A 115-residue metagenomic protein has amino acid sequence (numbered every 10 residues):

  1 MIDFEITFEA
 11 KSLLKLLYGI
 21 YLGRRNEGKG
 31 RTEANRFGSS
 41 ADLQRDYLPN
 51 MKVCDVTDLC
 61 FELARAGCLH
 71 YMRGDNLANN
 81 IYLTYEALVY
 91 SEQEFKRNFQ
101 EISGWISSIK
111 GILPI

Functional and structural regions predicted by a protein language model:
M1, R24-K29, A41-R45, V89 (+1 more regions): A composition-biased, non-transmembrane "mature-region" signal
M1-G30: Short alpha-helical segments that sit at the start of domains
L13-L16, L59, W105-S108: Charge-rich, solvent-exposed alpha-helical interaction surfaces
A34-V53: Short helix-coil junctions and helix-kink-helix linkers
P49-G67, A78: Short amphipathic alpha-helical interaction segments
R73-N80: Short, Lys/Arg-rich nucleic-acid/phosphate-binding segment
Y85-I112: Short, amphipathic alpha-helical interaction segments positioned at domain boundaries
